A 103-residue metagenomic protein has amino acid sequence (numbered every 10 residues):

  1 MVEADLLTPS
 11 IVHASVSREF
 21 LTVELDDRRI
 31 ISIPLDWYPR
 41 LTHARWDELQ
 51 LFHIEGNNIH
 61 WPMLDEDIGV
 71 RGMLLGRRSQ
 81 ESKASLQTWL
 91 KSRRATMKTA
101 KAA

Functional and structural regions predicted by a protein language model:
M1-A103: Motif-centric detector for short Cys/His coordination patterns
